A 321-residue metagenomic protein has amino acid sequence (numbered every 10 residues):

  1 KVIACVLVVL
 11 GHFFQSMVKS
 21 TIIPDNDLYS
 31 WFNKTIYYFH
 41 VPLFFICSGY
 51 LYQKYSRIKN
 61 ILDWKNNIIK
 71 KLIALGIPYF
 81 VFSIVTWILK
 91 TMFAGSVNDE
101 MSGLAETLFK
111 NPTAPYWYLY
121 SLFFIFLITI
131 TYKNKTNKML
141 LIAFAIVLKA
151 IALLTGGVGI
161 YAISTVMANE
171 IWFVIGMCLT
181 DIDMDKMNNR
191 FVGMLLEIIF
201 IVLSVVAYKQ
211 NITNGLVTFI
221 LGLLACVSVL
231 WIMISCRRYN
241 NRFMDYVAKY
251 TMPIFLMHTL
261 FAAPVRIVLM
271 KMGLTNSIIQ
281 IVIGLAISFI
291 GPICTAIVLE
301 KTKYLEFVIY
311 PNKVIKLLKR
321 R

Functional and structural regions predicted by a protein language model:
K1-R321: Alpha-helical transmembrane segments and their immediate juxtamembrane cytosolic regions
